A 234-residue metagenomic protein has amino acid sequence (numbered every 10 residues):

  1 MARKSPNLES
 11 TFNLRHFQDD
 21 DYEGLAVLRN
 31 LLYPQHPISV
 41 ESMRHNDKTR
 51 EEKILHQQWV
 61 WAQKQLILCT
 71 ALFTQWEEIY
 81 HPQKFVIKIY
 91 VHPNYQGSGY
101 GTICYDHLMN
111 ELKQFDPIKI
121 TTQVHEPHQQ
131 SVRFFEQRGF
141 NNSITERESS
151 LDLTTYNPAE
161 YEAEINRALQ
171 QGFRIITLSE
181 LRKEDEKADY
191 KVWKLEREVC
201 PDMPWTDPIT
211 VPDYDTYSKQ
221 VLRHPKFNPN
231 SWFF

Functional and structural regions predicted by a protein language model:
M1-L8, G97-Y100, Y105-D185: Acyl-donor-binding surface of acyltransferase catalytic domains
A2-N46, E164-D213: Short amphipathic alpha-helix that is part of the acyltransferase structural core
D19-Y22, A26-P127: Conserved donor-binding loop and adjoining core beta-sheet/short helix segment in diverse acyl/aminoacyl transferases
E23, V27, D106, N110 (+5 more regions): Replace "anionic and nucleotidyl ligands
R44-N46, K219-L222: Short, basic/aromatic recognition patches
H56-Q58, I144-E148, N230: Short hydrophobic/aromatic beta-strand or adjacent loop that forms the aromatic wall/cage of a ligand/substrate-binding
D213-K219: Beta-rich nucleic-acid/ligand-interaction surfaces
K226-F234: Phosphate-binding active sites in nucleotide-utilizing proteins
